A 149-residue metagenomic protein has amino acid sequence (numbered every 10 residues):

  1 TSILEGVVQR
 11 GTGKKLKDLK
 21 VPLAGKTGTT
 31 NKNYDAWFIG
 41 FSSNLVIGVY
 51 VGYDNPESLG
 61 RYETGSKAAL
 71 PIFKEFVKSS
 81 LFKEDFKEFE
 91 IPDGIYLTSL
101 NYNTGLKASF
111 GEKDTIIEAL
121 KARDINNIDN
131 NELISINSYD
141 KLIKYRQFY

Functional and structural regions predicted by a protein language model:
T1-T12: Amphipathic alpha-helical
D18, P22-Y149: Soluble, non-transmembrane domains of envelope/secretory-pathway proteins that act on or interact with carbohydrate
